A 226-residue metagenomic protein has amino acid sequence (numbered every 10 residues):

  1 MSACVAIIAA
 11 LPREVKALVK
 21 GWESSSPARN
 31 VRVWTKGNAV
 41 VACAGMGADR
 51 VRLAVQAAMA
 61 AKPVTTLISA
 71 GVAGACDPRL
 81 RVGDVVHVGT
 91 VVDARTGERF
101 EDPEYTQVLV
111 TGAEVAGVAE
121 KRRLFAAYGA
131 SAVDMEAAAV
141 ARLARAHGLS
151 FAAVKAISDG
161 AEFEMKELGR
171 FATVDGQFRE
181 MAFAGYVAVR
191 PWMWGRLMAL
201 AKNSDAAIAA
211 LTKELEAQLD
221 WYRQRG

Functional and structural regions predicted by a protein language model:
M1-A6: Extreme N-terminal starter segment of soluble prokaryotic enzymes
I8-A10, A42: Short hydrophobic segments within beta-strands
L11-P12, A137: Helix N-cap/beta->alpha junction signal
E14-L18, R50: Short N-terminal binding/cap micro-motifs at the start of the first secondary-structure element
A17-S25: Short, aromatic/basic amphipathic alpha-helical patches
A28-G226: Glycine-rich phosphate- or other oxyanion-binding loops that anchor nucleotides, phosphorylated ligands
